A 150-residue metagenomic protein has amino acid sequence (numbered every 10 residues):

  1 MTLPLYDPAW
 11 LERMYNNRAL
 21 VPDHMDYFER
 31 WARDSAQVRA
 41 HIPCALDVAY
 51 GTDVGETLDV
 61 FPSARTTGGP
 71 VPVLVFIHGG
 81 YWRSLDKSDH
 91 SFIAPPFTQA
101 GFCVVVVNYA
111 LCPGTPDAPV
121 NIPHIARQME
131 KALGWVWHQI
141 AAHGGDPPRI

Functional and structural regions predicted by a protein language model:
L3-L5, W10-G69: N-terminal cap/lid segment of alpha/beta-hydrolase-fold proteins
A64, Y81, L111-P113: Feature marks short, surface-exposed loop/turn motifs that line or immediately flank catalytic pockets and channel
T66-G68, P95-Q99: Short glycine/proline-enriched loop/turn "hinge" motifs that connect secondary-structure elements and lie
G69-G80: Short beta-strand element of the alpha/beta-hydrolase
V73, P147-I150: Residue-level recognition of the N-termini of beta-strands and the immediately preceding loop/turn
V73, T98-A110: A fold-wide structural signal in alpha/beta-hydrolase
L85-I93, V105-P148: Catalytic nucleophile-loop/oxyanion-hole region of alpha/beta-hydrolase and closely related hydrolase-like folds
